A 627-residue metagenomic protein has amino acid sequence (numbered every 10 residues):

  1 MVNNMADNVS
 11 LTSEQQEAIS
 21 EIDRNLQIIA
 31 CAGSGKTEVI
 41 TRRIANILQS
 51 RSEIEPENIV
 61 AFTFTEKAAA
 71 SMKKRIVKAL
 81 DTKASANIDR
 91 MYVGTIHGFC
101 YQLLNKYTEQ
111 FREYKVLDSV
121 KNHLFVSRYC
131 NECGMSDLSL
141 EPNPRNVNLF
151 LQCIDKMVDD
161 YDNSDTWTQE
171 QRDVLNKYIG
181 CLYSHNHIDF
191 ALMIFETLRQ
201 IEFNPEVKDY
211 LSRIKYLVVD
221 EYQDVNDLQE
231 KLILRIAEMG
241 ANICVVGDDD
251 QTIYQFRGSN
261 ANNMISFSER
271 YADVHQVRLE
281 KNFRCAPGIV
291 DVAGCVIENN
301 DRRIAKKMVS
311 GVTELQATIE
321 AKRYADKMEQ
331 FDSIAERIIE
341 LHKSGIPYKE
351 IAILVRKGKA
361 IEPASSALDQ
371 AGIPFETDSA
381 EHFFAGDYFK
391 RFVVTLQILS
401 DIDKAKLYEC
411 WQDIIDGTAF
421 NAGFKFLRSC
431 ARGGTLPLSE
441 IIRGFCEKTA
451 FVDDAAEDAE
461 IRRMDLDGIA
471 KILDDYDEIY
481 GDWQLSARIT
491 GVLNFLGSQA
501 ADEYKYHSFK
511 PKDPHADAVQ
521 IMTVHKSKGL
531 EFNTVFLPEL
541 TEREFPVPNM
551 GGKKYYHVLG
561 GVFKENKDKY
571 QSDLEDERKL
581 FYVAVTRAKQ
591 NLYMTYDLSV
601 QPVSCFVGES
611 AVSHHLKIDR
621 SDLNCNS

Functional and structural regions predicted by a protein language model:
M1-I29, S34-I40, A45, N58-V60 (+6 more regions): Accessory N-terminal region flanking or inserted into the helicase ATPase core in nucleic-acid motor proteins
M1-Q110, K208, D291-G294, T586 (+1 more regions): P-loop NTPase Walker
V2, D7, A45-N46, D227-R323: Conserved RecA-like helicase ATPase core segment that couples NTP binding/hydrolysis to strand translocation
S34-T37, D273-H275, K281-I373, L399-D401 (+2 more regions): Helicase P-loop NTPase motor core
E53-N58, A79-R90, K106-S119, C130-N143 (+10 more regions): Short, polar/flexible loop-turn hinges at active-site or ligand-entry regions and domain interfaces
A86-L103, A371-T395: Conserved beta-strand -> loop -> alpha-helix junction used to position metal-binding or nucleic-acid-contacting
Y92-T95, T197, D517-T523: Conserved two-lobed SF2 helicase motor
S365, V393-S599, G608-H615: Conserved helicase C-terminal RecA-like lobe
